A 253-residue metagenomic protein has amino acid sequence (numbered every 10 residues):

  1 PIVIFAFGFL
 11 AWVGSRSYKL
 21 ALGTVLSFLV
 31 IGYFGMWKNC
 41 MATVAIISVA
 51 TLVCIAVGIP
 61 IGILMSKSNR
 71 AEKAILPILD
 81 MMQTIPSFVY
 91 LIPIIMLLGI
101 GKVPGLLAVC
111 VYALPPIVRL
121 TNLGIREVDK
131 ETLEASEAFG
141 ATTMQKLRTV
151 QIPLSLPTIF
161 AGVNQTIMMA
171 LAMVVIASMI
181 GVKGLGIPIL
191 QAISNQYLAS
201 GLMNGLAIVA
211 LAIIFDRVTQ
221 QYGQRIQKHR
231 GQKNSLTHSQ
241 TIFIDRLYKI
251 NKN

Functional and structural regions predicted by a protein language model:
I2-L10, T24-L29, V89-P93, P153: Hydrophobic, membrane-inserted alpha-helices
G8-V13, F28-K38, A50-L79: Transmembrane-helix boundary motif in ABC transporter permease subunits
A21, N39-T43, I63, K73-P77 (+6 more regions): Membrane-spanning helices that line or support transport/gating and their immediate boundary helices in channels
I46-V49, C54-V57, I63-S66, L79-A113: Generic hydrophobic transmembrane alpha-helix motif, especially the helices
M96, I125, A170-L211, Q227-N234: Glycine-rich helix-loop "coupling/hinge" segments at transmembrane-helix boundaries in multipass transporters
V111, T143-A177, A199, M203 (+2 more regions): Transmembrane alpha-helices
I117-G162, I189: Short cytoplasmic-facing helical segments at TM-TM junctions of multi-pass membrane proteins
P157, A161, L198-N253: C-terminal transmembrane helix and the adjacent membrane-cytosol boundary/short C-terminal tail of inner/organellar
